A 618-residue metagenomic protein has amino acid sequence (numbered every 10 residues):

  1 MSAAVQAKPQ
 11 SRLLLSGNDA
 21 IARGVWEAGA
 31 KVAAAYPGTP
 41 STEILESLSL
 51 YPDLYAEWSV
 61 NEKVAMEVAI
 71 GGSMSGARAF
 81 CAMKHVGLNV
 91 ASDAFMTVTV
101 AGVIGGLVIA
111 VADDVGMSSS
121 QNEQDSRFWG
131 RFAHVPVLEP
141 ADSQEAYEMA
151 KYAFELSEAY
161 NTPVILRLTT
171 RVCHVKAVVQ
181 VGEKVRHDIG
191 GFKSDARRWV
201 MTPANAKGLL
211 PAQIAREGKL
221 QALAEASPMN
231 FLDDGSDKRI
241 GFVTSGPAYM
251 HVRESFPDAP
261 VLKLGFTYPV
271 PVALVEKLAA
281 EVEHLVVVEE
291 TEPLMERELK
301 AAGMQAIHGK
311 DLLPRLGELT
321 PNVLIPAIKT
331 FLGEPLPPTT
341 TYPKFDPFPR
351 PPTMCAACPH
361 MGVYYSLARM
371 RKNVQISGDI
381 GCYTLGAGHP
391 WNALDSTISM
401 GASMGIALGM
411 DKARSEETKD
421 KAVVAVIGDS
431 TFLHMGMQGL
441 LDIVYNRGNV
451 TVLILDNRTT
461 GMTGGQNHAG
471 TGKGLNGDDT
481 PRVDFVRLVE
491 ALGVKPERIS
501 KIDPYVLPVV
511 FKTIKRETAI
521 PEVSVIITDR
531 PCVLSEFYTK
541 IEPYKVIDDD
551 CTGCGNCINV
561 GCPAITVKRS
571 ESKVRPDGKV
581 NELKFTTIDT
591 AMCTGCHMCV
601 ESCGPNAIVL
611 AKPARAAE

Functional and structural regions predicted by a protein language model:
M1-S143, G235, A259-V261, A301-K421 (+1 more regions): Thiamine diphosphate
S2-N18, A22, A28, P140-M354 (+5 more regions): Flexible, low-complexity linker and terminal segments
I44-S47, I70, A91-F95, M117-Q124 (+16 more regions): Short acidic, glycine/serine/threonine-rich loops at helix termini
S47-D53, V252-L262, L488-K495: Short helix-loop-beta junction
L54, A112-G116, A133-L138, H308-L313 (+6 more regions): Short beta-alpha connecting loops at secondary-structure transitions that line or flank enzyme active sites
D114-P163, T169, M201-K207, P352 (+2 more regions): Conserved thiamine diphosphate
S119, A387-I527, F537-T539: Thiamine diphosphate
